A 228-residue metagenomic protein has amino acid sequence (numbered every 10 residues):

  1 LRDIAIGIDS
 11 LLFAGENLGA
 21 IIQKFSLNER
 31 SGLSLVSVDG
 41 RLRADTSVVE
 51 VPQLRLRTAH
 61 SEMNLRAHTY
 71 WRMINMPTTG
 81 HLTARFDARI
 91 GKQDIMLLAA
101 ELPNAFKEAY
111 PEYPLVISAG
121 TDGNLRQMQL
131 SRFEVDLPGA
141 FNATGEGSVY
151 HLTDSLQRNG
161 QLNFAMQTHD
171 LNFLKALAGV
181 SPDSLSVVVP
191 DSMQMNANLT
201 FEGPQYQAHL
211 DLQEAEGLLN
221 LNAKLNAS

Functional and structural regions predicted by a protein language model:
R2-G15, V36-V48, Q53-L56, M63-F86 (+8 more regions): Extended lipid/amphipathic-ligand handling interfaces
N17, I21-Q23, D94, N163 (+2 more regions): Generic alpha-helical structural signal
I21-L27, L54, R89-G91, F133 (+1 more regions): Generic short beta-strand segments
S26, P103-K107, S181-L185: Extracellular loop and loop/strand-boundary signature of outer-membrane beta-barrel proteins
V51, L171-L174, P182: Intrinsically disordered, low-complexity regions
G91-A99, L171-L177: Outer-membrane beta-barrel translocator/channel fold
A100-P103, A178-S181, S192: Extracytoplasmic loops and strand-loop junctions of Gram-negative outer membrane beta-barrel proteins
